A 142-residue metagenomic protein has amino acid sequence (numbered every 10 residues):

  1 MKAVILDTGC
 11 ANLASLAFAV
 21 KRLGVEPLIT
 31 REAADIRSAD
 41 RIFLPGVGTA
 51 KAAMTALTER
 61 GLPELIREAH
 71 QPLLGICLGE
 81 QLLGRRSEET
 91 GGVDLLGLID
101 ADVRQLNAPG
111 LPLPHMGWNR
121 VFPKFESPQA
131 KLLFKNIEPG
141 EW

Functional and structural regions predicted by a protein language model:
M1-V4: Extreme N-terminal starter segment of soluble prokaryotic enzymes
C10, G46-T49: Short glycine-/small-residue-rich Rossmann-like dinucleotide-binding loops
G24: Short glycine-rich hinge loops at helix-strand junctions in the catalytic core of two-component histidine kinases
P27-S38: Short acidic low-complexity segments
I36-G46: Short acidic/histidine-rich motifs immediately flanking catalytic phosphotransfer sites in two-component signaling
G48-N119: Cysteine-nucleophile active-site neighborhood
W118-W142: Active-site oxyanion/phosphate-handling segment shared across diverse enzymes
